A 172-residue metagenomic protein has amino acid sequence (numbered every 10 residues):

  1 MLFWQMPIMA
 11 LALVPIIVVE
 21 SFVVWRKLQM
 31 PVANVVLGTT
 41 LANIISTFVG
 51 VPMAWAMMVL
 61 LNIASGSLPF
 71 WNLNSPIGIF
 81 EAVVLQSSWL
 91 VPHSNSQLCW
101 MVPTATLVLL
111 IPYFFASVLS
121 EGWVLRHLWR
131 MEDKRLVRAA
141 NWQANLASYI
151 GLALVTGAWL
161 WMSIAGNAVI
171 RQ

Functional and structural regions predicted by a protein language model:
M1-Q172: Juxtamembrane/disordered regions of integral membrane proteins
